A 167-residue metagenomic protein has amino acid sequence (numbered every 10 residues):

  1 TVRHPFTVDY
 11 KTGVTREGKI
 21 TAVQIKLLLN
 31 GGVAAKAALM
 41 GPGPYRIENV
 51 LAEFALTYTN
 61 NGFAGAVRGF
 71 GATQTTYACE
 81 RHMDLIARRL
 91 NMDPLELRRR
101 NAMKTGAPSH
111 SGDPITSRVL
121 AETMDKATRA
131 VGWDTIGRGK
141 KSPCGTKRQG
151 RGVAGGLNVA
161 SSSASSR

Functional and structural regions predicted by a protein language model:
T1-Y77, C144-R167: Gly/Pro-rich active-site capping loops and adjacent beta-alpha segments that organize cofactor/substrate pockets
G13-K19, R89-D93, D134: Secondary-structure transition/capping motifs at alpha-helix termini and the adjoining loop/turn into the next element
L29, A35-M40, A66-E96, N101 (+5 more regions): Alpha-helical support elements that line or immediately flank enzyme active sites and cofactor-binding pockets
Y58-F63, R99-P108: Short acidic (Asp/Glu) and glycine-rich catalytic loops that position anionic groups and cofactors
A102-R167: Helix-loop-helix junctions that connect adjacent transmembrane helices in secondary transporters/permeases, recognized
